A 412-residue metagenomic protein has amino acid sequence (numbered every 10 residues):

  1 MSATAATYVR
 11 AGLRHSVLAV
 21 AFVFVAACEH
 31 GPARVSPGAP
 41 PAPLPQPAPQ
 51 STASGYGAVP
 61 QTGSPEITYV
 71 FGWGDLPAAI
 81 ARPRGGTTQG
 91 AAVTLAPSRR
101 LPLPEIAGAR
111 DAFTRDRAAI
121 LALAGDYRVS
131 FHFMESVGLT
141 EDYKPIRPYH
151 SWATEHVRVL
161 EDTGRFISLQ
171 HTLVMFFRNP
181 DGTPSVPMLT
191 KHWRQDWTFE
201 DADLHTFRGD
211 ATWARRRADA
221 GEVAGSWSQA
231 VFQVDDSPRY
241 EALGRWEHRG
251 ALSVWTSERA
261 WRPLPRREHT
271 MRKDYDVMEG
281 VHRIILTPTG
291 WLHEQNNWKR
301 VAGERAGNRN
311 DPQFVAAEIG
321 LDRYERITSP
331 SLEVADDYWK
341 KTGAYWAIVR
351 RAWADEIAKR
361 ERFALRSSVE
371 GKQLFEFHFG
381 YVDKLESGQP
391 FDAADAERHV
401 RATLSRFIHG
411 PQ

Functional and structural regions predicted by a protein language model:
S2-V17: Bacterial N-terminal signal peptides that target proteins for export
V25-A27: C-terminal motif of bacterial Sec signal peptides marking the signal peptidase cleavage site
E29-G31: Bacterial signal peptide processing site
A33-L44: Short, low-complexity, disordered segments immediately C-terminal to signal peptides in bacterial exported proteins
P43-R110: N-terminal pre-domain segments of enzymes
R110-D126: N-terminal helix-cap/turn-to-beta initiation motif at the start of protein domains
A220-E279: Short helix-loop boundary/capping segments
Y275-R283, P288-A393, E397, R401-P411: Acidic, serine/threonine-rich low-complexity disordered tracts
